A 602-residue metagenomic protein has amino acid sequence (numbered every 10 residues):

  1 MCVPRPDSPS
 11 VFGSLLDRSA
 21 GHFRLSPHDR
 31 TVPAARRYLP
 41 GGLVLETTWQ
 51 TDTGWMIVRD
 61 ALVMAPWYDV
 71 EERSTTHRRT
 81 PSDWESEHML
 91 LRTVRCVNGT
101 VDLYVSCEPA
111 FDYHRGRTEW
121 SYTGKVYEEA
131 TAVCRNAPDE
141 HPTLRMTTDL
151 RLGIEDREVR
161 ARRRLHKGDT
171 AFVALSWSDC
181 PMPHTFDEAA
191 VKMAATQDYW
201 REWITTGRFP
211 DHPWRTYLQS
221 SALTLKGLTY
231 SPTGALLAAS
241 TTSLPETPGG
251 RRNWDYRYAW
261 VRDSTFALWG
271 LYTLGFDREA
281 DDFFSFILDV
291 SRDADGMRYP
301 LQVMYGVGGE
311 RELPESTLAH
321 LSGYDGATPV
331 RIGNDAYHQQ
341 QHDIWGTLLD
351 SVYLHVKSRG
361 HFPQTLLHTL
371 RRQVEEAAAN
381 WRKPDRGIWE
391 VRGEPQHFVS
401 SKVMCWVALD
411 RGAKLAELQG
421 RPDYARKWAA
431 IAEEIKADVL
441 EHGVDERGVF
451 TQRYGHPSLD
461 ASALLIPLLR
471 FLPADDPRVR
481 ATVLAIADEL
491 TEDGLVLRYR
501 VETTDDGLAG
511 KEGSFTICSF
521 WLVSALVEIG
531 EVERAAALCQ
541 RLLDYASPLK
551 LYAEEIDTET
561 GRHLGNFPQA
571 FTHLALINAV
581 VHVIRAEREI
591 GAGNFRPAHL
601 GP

Functional and structural regions predicted by a protein language model:
M1-P602: Acidic, mature catalytic/reactive cores of soluble proteins
